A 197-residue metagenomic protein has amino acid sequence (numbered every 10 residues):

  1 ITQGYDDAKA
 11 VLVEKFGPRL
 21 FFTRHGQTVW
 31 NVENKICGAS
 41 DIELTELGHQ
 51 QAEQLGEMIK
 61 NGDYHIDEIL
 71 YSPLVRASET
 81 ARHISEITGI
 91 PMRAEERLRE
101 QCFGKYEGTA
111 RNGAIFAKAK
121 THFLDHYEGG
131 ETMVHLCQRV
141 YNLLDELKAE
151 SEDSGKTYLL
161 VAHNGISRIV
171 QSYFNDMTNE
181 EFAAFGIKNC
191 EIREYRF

Functional and structural regions predicted by a protein language model:
I1-G17: Patatin-like phospholipase
P18, T23-I90, E131: Active-site-proximal alpha-helix that buttresses catalytic centers in soluble enzyme cores
R19-L20, D153-N164: Generic beta-sheet signal
T28, I166-S167: Short active-site segment of divalent metal-dependent hydrolases/proteases that encodes the spacing between
G62-H65, L147-K156: Glycine-rich phosphate-binding loop signature in dinucleotide/nucleotide-binding domains
Y71-S72, Q138, V161-A162: Short beta-strand scaffold positions
I84-Y141, A184: Phosphate-handling substructures
M177-F197: Domain-level recognition of soluble alpha/beta enzyme cores, biased toward histidine phosphatases/phosphomutases
